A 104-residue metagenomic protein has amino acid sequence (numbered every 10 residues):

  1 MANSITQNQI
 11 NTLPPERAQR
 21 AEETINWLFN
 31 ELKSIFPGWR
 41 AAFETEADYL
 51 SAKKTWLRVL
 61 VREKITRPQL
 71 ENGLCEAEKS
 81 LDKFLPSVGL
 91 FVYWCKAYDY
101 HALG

Functional and structural regions predicted by a protein language model:
M1-G104: Charged interaction scaffolds used for protein-protein
